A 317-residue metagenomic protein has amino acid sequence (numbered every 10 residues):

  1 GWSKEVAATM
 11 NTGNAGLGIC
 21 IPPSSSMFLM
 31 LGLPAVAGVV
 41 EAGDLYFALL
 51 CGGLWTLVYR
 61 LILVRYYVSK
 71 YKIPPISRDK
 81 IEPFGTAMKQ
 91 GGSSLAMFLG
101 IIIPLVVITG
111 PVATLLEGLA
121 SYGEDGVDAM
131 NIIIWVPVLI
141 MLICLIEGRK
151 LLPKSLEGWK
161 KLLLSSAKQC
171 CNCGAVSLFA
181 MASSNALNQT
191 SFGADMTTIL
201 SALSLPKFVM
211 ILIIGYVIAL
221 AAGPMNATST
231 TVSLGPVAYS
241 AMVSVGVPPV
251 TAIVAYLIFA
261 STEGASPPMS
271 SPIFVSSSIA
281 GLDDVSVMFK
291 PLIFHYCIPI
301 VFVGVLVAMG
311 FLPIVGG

Functional and structural regions predicted by a protein language model:
W2-A7, G92-L95, A167-C173, T198-Y216 (+1 more regions): Membrane-interfacial loop-to-helix junctions in multi-pass transporters
W2-G43, A48, Y59-R65, A219-V232 (+2 more regions): Alpha-helical transmembrane segments and, especially, the helix-loop junctions at the ends of these helices
G13-N14, G91, L95, S166-C173 (+5 more regions): Loop-to-transmembrane-helix entry motif
A37-K168, S277-C297, V301, V307 (+1 more regions): Long, contiguous bundles of hydrophobic transmembrane helices that form the permeation core of multi-pass
Y46, L50, G174, F208-Y216 (+4 more regions): Hydrophobic alpha-helical transmembrane segments
L50-W55, N188, T198-F208, L257-S266: Structural signature of hydrophobic alpha-helical transmembrane segments
L178, L205-S240, S244-V245, Y256: Hydrophobic alpha-helical transmembrane segments of multi-pass integral membrane proteins, predominantly secondary
L178-D195, I314: Extracellular/periplasmic helix-exit of transmembrane alpha-helices
